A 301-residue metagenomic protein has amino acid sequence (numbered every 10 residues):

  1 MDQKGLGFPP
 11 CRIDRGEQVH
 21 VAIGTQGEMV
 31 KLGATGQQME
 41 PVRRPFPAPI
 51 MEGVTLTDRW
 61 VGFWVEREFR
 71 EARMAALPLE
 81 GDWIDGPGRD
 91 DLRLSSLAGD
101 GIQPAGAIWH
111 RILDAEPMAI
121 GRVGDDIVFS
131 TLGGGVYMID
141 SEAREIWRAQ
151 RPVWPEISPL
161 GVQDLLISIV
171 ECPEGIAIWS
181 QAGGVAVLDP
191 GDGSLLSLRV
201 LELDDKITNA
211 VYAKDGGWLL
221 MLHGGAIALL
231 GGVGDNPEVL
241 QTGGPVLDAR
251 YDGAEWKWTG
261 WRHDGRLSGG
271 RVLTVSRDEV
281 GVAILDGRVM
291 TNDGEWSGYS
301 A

Functional and structural regions predicted by a protein language model:
D2-G5, Q38-R44, Q103-I112, E145-L160 (+3 more regions): A short beta-strand motif characteristic of beta-propeller blades
Q3-Q18, R43-W60, I112-V123, E156-I169 (+4 more regions): Repeated scaffold domains used in trafficking and secretory/extracellular systems, primarily beta-propellers
H20-I23, G62-V65, I127-S130, A177-W179 (+3 more regions): Conserved beta-strand element within WD40/beta-propeller blades
H20-R43: Beta-propeller domains
Q26-G33, E68-G86, G134-I139, A182-L188 (+3 more regions): Structural motif
L79-I84, L94-S95, D100-Q103, D140-Q150 (+2 more regions): Per-blade loop-tip surfaces of WD-repeat and WD-like beta-propellers in eukaryotic adaptors/scaffolds
D85-P117: Asp-box/WD-like beta-propeller blade repeats and closely related beta-sheet repeat scaffolds
G191-V275: Intrinsically disordered, low-complexity segments enriched in Gly and acidic/Ser/Thr residues that form flexible
